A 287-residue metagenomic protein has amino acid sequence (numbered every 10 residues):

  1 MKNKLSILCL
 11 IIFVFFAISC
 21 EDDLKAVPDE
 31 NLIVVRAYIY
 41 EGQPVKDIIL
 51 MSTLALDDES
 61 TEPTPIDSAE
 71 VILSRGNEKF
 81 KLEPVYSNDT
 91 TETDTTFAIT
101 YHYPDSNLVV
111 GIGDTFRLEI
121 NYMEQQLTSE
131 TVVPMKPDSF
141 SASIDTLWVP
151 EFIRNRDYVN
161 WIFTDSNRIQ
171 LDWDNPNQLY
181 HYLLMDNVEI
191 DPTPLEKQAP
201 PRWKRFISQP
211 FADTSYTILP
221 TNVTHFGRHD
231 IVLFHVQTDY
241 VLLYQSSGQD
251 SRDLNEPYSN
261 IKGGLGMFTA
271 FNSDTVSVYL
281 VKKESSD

Functional and structural regions predicted by a protein language model:
M1-I7: Bacterial N-terminal signal peptides that target proteins for export
F16-S19: C-terminal motif of bacterial Sec signal peptides marking the signal peptidase cleavage site
E21-D287: A sequence/structural signal for flexible, mid-protein segments enriched in small/helix-disrupting residues
